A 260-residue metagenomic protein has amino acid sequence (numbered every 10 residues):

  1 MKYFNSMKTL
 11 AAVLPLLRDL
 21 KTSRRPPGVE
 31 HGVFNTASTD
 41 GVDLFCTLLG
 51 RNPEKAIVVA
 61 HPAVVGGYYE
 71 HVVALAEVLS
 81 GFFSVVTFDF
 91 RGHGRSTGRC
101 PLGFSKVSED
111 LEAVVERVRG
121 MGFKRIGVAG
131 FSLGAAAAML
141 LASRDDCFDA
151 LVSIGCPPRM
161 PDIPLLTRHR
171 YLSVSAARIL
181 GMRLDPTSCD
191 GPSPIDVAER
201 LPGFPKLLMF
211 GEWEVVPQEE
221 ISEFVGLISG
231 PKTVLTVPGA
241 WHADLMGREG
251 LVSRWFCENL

Functional and structural regions predicted by a protein language model:
M1-A37, V42-L49, V225: An N-terminal hydrophobic leader/cap segment in hydrolases
A63-A76, E220: The serine-hydrolase catalytic nucleophile loop
A76-T97: Conserved alpha/beta-hydrolase
P101-G120: Alpha/beta-hydrolase active-site loop
G130-A138: Gly/Ala-rich beta-loop-alpha elbow adjacent to hydrolase catalytic centers
L140-T187, D244: Hydrolase active-site cap/lid region
L201-P202, L207-F210: Short beta-strand/loop motif that positions the catalytic acidic residue of the alpha/beta-hydrolase fold
A240-E249: Catalytic histidine-centered segment of alpha/beta-hydrolase-like enzymes
